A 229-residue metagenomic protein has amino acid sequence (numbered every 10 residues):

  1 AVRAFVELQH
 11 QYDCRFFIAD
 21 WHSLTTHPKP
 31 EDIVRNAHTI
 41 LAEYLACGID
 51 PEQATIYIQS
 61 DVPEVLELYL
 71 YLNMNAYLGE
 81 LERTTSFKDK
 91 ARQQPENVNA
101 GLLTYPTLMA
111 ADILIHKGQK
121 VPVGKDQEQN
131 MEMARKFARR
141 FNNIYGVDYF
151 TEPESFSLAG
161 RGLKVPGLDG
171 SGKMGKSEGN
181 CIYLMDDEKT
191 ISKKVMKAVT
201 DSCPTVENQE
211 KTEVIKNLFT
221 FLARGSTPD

Functional and structural regions predicted by a protein language model:
A1-A111: N-terminal Rossmann-like or analogous alpha/beta NTP/dinucleotide-binding catalytic cores that position adenine
K88-D229: Active-site cores that bind ATP or allylic diphosphates and position pyrophosphate for catalysis
